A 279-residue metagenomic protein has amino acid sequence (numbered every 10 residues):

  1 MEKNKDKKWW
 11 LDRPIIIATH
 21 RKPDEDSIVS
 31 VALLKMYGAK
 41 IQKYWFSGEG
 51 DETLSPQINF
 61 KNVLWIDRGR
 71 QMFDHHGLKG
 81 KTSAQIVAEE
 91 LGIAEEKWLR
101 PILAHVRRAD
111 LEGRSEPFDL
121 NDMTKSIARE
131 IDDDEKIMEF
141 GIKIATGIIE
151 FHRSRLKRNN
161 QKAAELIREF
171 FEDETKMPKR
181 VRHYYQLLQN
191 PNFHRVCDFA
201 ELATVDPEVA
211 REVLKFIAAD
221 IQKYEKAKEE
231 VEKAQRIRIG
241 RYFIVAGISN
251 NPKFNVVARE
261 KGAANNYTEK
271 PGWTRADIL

Functional and structural regions predicted by a protein language model:
M1-L279: Replace "Mg2+/Mn2+-dependent" with "divalent metal-dependent
